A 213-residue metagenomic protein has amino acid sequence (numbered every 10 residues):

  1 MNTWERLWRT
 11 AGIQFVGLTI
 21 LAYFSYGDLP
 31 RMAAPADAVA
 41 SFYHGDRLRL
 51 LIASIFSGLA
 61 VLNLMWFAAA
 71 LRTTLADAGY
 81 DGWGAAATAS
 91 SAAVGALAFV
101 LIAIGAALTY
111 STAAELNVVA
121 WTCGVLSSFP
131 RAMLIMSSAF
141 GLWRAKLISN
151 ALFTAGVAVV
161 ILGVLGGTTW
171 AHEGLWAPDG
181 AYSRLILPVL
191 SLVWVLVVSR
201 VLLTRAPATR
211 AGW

Functional and structural regions predicted by a protein language model:
M1-W213: Hydrophobic, aromatic-enriched alpha-helical segments typical of multi-pass transmembrane helices
